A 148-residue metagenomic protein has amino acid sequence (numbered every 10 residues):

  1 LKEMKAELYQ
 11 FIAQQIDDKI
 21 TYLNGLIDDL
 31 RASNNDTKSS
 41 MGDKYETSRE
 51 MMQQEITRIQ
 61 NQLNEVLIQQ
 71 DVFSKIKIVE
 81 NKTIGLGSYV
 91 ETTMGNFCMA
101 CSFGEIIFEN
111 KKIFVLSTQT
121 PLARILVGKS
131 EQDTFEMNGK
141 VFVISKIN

Functional and structural regions predicted by a protein language model:
L1-I76: N-terminal intrinsically disordered, low-complexity, charge/repeat-rich segments that act as generic
K77-N138, F142: Non-DNA-binding regulatory cores of transcription-related proteins, predominantly C-terminal effector-binding
I144-N148: Conserved hydrophobic positions within beta-strands
